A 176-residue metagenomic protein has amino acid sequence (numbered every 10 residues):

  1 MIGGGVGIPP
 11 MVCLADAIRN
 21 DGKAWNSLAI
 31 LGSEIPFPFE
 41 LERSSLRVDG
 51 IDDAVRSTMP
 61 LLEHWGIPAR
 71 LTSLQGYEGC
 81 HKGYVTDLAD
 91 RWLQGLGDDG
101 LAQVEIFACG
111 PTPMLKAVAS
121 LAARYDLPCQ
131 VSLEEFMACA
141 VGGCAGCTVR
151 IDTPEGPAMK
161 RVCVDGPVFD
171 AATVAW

Functional and structural regions predicted by a protein language model:
M1-V131: FNR/FR-type flavoprotein reductase catalytic core
P10-C13, T112-K116, E134-V168: Local cysteine-cluster metal-coordination motifs and their immediate loop/turn environment, predominantly Fe-S cluster
F169-W176: A charged, well-structured terminal subsegment
